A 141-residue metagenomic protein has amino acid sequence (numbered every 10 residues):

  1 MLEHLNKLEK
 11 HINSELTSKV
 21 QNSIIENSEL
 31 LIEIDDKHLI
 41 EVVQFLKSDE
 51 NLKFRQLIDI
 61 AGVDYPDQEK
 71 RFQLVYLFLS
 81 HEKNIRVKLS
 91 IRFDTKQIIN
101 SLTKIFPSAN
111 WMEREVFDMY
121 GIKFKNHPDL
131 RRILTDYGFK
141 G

Functional and structural regions predicted by a protein language model:
M1-G141: Terminal low-complexity/charged segments
